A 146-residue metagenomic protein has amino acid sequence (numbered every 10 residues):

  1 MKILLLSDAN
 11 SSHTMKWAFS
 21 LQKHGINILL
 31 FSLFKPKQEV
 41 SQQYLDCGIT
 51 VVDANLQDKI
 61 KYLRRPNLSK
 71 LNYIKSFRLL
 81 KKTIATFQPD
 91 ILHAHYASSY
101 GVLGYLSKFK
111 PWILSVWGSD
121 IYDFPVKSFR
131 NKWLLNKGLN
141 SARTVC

Functional and structural regions predicted by a protein language model:
M1-C47: N-terminal subdomain of nucleotide-sugar transferases
L5-D8, L68-N72, I91, I121-V126: Short, flexible loop segments at the rims of nucleotide/cofactor-binding pockets, characterized by
N10, A94-Y100: Short His-centered aromatic/hydrophobic patch
G25, P89, F109, S141-A142: Short, well-ordered alpha-helix to beta-strand connector turns
C47-L79: A short, charged, and often flexible helix/loop element on the N-terminal side of the glycosyltransferase catalytic
F77-Q88: Short, well-structured alpha-helical segments in soluble
K81-K82, S128-V145: Membrane-proximal helix-turn-helix segments that form the acceptor-binding/catalytic region of lipid-linked
I91, Y105-D123: Active-site proximal beta-strand in glycosyltransferases
